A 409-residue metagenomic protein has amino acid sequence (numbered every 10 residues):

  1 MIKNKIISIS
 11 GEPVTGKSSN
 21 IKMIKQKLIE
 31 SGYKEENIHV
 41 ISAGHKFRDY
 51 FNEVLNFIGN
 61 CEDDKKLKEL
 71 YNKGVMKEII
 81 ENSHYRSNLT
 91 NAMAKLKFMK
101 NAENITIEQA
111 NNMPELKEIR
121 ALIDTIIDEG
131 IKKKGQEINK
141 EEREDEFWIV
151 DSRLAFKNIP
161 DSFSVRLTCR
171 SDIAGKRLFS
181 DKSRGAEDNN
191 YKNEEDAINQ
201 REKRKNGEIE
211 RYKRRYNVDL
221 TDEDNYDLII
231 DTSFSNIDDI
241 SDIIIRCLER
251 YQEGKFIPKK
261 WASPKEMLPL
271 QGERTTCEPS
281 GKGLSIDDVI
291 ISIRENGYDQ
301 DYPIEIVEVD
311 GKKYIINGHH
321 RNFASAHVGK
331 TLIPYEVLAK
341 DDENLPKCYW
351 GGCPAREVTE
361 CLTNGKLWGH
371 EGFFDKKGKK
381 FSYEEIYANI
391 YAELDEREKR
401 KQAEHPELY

Functional and structural regions predicted by a protein language model:
I9: Hydrophobic anchor at the beta1->P-loop junction of P-loop NTPases
E12: P-loop (Walker A) phosphate-binding loop of NTP-binding proteins
S18: Walker A/P-loop
E36-I159, D172-I173, S180-N189, E195 (+2 more regions): ATP-dependent small-molecule kinase phosphotransfer cores that center on conserved nucleotide phosphate-binding segments
D188-I240: Small-molecule kinase domains that catalyze NTP-dependent phosphoryl transfer to phosphate-bearing small molecules
E253-I316, H320, A326, T331: Short alpha-helix boundary/capping and kink motifs at helix termini
K312-Y409: Basic- and aromatic-enriched surface patches that contact anionic nucleotides/nucleic acids
